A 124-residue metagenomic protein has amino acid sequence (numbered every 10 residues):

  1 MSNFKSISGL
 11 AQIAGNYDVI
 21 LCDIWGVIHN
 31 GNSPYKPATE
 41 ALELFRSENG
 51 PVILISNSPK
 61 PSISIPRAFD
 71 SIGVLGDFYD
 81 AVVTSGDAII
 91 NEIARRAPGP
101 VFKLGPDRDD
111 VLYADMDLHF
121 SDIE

Functional and structural regions predicted by a protein language model:
M1-E124: HAD-like aspartate-dependent phosphatase fold
